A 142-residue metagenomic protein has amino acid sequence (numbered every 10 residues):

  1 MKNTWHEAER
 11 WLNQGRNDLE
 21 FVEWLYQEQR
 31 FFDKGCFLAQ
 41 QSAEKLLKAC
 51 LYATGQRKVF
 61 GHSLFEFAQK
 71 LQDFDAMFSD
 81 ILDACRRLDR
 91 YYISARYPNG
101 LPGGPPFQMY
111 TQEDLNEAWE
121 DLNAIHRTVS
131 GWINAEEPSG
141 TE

Functional and structural regions predicted by a protein language model:
M1-E142: Terminal alpha-helical segments
